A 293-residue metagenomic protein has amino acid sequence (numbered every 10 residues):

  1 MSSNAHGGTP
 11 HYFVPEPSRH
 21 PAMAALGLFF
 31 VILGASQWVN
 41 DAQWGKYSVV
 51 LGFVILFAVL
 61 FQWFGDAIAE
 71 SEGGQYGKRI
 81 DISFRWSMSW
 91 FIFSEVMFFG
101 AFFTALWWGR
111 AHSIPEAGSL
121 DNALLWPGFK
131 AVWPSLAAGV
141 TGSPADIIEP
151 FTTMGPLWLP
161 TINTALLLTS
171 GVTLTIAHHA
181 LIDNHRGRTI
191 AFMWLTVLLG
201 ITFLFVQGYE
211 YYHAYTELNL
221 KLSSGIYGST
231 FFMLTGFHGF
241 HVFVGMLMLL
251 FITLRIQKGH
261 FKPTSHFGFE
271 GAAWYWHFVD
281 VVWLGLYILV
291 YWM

Functional and structural regions predicted by a protein language model:
M1-M293: ...captures the hydrophobic TM-helix bundle architecture rather than a specific catalytic motif, and can also fire on
